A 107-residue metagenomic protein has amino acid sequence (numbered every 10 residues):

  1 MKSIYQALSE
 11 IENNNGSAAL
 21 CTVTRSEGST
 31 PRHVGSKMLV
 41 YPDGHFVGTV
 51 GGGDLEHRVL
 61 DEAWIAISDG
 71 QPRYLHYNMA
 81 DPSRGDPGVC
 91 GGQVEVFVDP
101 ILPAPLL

Functional and structural regions predicted by a protein language model:
M1-L107: Segments forming oxygen-rich coordination pockets for charged ligands
